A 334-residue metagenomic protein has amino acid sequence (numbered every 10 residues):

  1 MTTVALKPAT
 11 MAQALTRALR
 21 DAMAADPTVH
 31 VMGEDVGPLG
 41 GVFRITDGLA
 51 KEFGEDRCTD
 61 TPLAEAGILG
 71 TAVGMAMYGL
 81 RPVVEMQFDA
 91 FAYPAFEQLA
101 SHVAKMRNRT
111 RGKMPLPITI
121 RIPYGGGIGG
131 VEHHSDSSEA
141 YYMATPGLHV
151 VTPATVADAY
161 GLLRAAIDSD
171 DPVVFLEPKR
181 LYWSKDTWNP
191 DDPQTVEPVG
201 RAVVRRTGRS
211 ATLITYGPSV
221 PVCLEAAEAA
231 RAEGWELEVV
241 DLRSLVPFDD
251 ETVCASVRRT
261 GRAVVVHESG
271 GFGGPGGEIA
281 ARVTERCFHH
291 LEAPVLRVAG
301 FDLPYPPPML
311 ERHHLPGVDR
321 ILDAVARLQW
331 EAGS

Functional and structural regions predicted by a protein language model:
M1-L176, L181, H313, W330: Thiamine diphosphate
V36, F43-G48, E52, E65 (+2 more regions): Thiamine diphosphate
